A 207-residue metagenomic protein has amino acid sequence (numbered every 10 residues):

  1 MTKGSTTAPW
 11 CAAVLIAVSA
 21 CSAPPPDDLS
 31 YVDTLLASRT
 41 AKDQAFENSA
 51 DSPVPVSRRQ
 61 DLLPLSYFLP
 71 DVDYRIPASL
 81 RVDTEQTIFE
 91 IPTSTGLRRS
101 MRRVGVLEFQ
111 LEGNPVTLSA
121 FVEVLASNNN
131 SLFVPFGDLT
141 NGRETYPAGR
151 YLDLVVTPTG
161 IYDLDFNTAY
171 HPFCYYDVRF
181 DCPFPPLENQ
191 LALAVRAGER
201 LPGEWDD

Functional and structural regions predicted by a protein language model:
M1-C11: Bacterial N-terminal signal peptides that target proteins for export
V18-A20: C-terminal motif of bacterial Sec signal peptides marking the signal peptidase cleavage site
S22-P24: Bacterial signal peptide processing site
T34-V106: N-terminal secretory signal peptides
T84-A148: Mid-length scaffold segments of soluble, non-membrane domains
P135-Y170: Acidic, glycine-rich flexible loop segments
F166-D181: Beta-strand/loop-rich accessory regions of lumenal/periplasmic or secreted enzymes, predominantly carbohydrate-active
D181-D207: Acidic/polar low-complexity flexible segments
